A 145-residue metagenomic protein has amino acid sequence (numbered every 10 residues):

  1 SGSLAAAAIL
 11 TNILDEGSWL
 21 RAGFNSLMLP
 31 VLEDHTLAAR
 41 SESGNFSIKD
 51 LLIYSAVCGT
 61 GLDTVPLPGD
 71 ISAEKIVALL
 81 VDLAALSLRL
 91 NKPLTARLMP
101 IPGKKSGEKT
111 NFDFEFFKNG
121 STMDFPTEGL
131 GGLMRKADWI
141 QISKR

Functional and structural regions predicted by a protein language model:
S1-R145: Anaerobic metallocofactor- and corrinoid-dependent redox/one-carbon enzyme cores, especially those from methanogenesis
